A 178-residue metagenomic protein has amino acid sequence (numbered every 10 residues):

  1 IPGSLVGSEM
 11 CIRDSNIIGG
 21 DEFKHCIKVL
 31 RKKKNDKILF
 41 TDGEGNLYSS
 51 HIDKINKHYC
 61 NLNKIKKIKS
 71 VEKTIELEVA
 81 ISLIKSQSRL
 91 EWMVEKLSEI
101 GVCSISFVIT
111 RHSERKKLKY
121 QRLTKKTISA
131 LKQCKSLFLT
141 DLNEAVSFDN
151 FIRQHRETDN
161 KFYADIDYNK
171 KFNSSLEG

Functional and structural regions predicted by a protein language model:
I1-I12: Single conserved hydrophobic/aromatic residue that forms the stacking wall/gate of nucleotide- or nucleobase-binding
S15-G20, N61-L62: Generic recognition of long tandem-repeat/solenoid scaffolds
D21-K28: Short alpha-helix capping/helix-loop boundary micro-motifs
V29-K32, K37-W92: Arg/Lys-rich RNA-binding interfaces used to dock onto structured RNA substrates
K33, E95-S98, E177-G178: Short, solvent-exposed amphipathic alpha-helical segments in soluble enzyme and RNA/protein-processing domains
D42, I109, D165-Y168: Short secondary-structure boundary segments
V71-Y163: RNA substrate-binding interface of SAM-dependent RNA methyltransferases
K161-G178: Active-site/ligand-binding-proximal alpha/beta "capping" segment
